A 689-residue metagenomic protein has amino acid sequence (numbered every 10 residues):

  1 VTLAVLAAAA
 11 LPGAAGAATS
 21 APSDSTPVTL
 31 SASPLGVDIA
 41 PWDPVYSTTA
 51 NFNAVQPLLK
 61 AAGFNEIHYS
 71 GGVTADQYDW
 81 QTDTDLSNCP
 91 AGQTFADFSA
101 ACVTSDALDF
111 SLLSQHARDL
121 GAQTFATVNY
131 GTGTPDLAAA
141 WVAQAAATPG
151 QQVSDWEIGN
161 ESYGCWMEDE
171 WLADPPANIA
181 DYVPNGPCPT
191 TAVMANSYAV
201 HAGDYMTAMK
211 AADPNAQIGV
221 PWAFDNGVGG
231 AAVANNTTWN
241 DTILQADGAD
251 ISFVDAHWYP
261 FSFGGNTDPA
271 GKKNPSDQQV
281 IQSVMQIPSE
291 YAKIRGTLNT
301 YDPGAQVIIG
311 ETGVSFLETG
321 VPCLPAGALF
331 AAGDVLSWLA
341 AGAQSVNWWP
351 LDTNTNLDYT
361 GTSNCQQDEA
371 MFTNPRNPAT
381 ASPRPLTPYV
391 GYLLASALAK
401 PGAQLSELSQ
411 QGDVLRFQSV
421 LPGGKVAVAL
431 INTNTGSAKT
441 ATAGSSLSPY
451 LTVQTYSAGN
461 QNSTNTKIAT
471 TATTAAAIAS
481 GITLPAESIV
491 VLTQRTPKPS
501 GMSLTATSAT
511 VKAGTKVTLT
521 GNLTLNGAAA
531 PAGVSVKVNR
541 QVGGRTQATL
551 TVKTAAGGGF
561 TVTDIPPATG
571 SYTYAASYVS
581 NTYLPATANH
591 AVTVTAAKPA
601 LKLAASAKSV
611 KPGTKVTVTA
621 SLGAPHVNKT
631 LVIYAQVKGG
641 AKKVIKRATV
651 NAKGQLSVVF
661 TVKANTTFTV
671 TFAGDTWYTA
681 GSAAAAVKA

Functional and structural regions predicted by a protein language model:
A18-A249: N-terminal catalytic cores of secreted or lumenal carbohydrate-active enzymes
V193-D334, A341: Noncatalytic carbohydrate-binding groove/subsite architecture in carbohydrate-active enzymes
I309, G313-A399, A403-R416: Aromatic/acidic polysaccharide-binding cleft in carbohydrate-active enzymes
Q410-S448, V453-Y456, V490: Carbohydrate-binding surface patches
T471-K498, T666: C-terminal beta-strand-rich structural cap/linker in extracellular carbohydrate-active enzymes
S480, G558-V562, G654-V658: Short strand-edge motifs at loop-to-beta-strand transitions and within beta-strands of extracellular beta-rich domains
P499-T507, K598-A605: Proline-enriched interdomain boundary motifs that mark the N-terminal boundary and often initiate the first structured
P566-A588, V662-S682: Enriched for extracellular/lumenal, surface-exposed ectodomains of secreted and cell-surface proteins
